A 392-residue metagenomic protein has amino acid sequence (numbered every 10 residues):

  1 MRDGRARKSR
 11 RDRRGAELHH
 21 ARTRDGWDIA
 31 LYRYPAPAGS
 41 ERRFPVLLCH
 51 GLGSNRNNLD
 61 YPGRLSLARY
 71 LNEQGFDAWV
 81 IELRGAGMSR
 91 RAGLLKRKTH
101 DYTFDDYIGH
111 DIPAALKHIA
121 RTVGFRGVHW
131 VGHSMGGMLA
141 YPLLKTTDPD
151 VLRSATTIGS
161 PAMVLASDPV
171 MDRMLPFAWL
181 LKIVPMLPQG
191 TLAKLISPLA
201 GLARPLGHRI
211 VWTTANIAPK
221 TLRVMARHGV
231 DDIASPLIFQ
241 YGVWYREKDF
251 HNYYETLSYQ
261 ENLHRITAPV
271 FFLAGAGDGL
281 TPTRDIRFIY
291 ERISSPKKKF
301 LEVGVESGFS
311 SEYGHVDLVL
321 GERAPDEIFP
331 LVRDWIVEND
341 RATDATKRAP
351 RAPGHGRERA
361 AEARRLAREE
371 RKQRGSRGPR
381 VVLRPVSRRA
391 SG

Functional and structural regions predicted by a protein language model:
G4-A38: N-terminal cap/lid segment of alpha/beta-hydrolase-fold proteins
A36-L94: Short, surface-exposed "cap/lid" segments of acyl-processing enzymes
H50, V128-G137, G275: Conserved alpha/beta-hydrolase "nucleophile elbow" surrounding the catalytic nucleophile
T99-R121: Alpha/beta-hydrolase active-site loop
R121-F125, M135-E247: Alpha/beta-hydrolase-fold enzymes
I266, F272-A274, D278: Short beta-strand/loop motif that positions the catalytic acidic residue of the alpha/beta-hydrolase fold
A268, P282-R292: Short alpha-helix in the alpha/beta-hydrolase fold that links the catalytic acid
K299-R388: Catalytic active-site module of serine/aspartate enzymes centered on a nucleophile-bearing elbow/loop
